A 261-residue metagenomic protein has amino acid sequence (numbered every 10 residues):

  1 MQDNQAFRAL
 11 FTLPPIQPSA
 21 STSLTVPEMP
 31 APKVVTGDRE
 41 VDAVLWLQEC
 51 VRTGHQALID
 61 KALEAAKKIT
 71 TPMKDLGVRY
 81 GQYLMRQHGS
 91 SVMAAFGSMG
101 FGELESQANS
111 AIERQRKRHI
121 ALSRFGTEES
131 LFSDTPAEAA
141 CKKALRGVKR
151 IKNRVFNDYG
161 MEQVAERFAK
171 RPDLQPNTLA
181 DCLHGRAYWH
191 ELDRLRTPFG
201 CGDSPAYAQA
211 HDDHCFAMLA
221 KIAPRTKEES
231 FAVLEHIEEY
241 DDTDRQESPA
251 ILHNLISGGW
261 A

Functional and structural regions predicted by a protein language model:
M1-A261: Sequence/structural signature of long amphipathic alpha-helices that form protein-protein interaction faces
